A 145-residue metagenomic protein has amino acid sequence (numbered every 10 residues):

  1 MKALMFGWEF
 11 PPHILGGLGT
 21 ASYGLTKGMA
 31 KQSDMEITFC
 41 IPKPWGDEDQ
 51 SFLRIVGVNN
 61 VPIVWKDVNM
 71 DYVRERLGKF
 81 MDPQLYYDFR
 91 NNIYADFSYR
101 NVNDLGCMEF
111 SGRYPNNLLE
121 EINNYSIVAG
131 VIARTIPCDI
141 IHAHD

Functional and structural regions predicted by a protein language model:
M1-A3: Extreme N-terminal starter segment of soluble prokaryotic enzymes
E9-A21, D47-Q50, L118-E120: A short, glycine/small-residue-rich beta-strand->loop->alpha-helix junction that serves as a flexible
G19-A30: Short amphipathic alpha-helix
A21, I37, I140-I141: Hydrophobic aliphatic residue packing
M35-A133: A conserved catalytic-core segment of Leloir-type glycosyltransferases
R134-C138: Glycine-rich phosphate-binding loop signature in dinucleotide/nucleotide-binding domains
A143-D145: Short His-centered aromatic/hydrophobic patch
